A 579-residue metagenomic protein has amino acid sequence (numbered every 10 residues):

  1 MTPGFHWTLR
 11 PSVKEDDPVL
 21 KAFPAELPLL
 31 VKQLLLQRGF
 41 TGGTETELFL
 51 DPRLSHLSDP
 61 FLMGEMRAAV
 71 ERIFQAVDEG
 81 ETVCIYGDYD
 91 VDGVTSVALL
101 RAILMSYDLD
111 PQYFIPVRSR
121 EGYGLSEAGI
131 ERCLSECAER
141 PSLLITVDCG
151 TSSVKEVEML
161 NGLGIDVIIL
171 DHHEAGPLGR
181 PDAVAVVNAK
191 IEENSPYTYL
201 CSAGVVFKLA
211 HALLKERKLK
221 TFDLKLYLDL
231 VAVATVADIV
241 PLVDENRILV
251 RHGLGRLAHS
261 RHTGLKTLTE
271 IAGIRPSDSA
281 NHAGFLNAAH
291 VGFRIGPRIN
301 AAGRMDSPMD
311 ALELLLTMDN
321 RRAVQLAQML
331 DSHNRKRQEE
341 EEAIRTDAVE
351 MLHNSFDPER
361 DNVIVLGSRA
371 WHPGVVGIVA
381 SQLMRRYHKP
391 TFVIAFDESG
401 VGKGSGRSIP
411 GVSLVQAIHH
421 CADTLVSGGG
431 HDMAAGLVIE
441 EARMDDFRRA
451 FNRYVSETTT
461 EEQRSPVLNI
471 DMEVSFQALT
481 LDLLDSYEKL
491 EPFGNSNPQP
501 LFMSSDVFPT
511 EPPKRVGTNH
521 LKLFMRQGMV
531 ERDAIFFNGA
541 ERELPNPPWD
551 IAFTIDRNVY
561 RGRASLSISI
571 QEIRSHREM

Functional and structural regions predicted by a protein language model:
T2, P11-E15, V19-L143, L163 (+4 more regions): Hydrophobic helix-and-loop "lid/oligomerization" segment in the mid-to-C-terminal part of catalytic domains
V13-D16, S119-R120, E192-S195, Q477-L479 (+1 more regions): A short acidic, often aromatic-flanked loop/helix-cap motif at beta-alpha or helix-coil junctions that lines enzyme
Q75-E81, D244, R322-L366, S399 (+1 more regions): Mid-to-C-terminal polyanion-binding domains and interfaces
E131, S135, E139-Y199, A203 (+3 more regions): Active-site cavity-forming subdomains of large catalytic enzyme subunits
H172-H173, H372, H431, H520: Histidine-centered active-site/metal-ligand motif
Y197-C201, I409, I439, E541: Short alpha-helix boundary/capping segments
G204, G377, S381, I551: Short alpha-helical basic/polar micro-motif
